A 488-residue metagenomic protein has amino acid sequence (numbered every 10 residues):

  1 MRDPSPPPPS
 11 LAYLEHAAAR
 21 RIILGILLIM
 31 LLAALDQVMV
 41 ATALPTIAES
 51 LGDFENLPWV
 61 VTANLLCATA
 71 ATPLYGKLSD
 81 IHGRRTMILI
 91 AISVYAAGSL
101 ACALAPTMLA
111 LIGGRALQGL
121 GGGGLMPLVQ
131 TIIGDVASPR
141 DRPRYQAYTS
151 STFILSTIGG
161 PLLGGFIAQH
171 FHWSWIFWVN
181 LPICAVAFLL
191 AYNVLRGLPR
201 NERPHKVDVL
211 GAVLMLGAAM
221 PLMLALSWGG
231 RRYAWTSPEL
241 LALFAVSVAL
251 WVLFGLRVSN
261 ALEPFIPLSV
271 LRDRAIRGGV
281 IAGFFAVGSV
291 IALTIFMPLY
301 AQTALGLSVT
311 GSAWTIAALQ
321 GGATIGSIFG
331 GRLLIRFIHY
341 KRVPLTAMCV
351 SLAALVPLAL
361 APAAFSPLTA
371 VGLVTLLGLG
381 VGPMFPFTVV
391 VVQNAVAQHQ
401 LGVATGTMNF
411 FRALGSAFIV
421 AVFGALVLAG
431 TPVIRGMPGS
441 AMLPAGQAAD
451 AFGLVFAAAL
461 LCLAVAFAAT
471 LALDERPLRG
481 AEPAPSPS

Functional and structural regions predicted by a protein language model:
M1-L35: Cytosolic juxtamembrane N-terminal segment immediately preceding the first transmembrane helix of multi-pass
P9-Y13, F188-L216, R231-W235, S259-R274 (+3 more regions): Flexible interhelical linker loops that connect adjacent transmembrane helices in multi-pass membrane transporters
I22-L35, V40-T42, V61-A63, S151 (+5 more regions): 12-transmembrane solute porter fold
A43-A70, T310-W314: Extracellular/periplasmic helix-loop-helix junction of adjacent transmembrane segments in MFS-like secondary
I47-A48, L78-S79, L163-F171, L226 (+4 more regions): Interfacial helix-cap and linker-helix signal at transmembrane-aqueous boundaries of multi-pass secondary transporters
D53, I133-P143, G306, Q393-L401: Paired intracellular helix-loop junctions of major facilitator superfamily
T72-L210: Helix-loop-helix hairpins in multi-pass membrane proteins, especially solute transporters
L181-R200, L216-W228, V246-N260, A466-D474: C-terminal membrane-cytosol helix-exit motif in multi-pass small-molecule transporters
